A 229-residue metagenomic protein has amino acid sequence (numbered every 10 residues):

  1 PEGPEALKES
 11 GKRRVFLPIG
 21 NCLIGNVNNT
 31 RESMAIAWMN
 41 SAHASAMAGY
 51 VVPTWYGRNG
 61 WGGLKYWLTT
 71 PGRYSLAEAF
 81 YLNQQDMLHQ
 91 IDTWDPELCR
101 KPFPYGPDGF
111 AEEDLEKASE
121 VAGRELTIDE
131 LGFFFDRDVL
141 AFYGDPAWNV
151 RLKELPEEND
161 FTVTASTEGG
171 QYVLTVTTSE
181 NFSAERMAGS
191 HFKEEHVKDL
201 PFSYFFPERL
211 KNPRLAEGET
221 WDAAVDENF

Functional and structural regions predicted by a protein language model:
P1-S10: Gly/Ser/Thr-rich loop/hinge elements
S10, F142, S166-G170: Solvent-exposed loop and beta-edge segments used for protein-protein assembly and interaction
V15-T164: Active-site-proximal C-terminal subdomain of hydrolase catalytic domains
T167-F229: C-terminal beta-sandwich/jelly-roll accessory domains of carbohydrate-active enzymes
